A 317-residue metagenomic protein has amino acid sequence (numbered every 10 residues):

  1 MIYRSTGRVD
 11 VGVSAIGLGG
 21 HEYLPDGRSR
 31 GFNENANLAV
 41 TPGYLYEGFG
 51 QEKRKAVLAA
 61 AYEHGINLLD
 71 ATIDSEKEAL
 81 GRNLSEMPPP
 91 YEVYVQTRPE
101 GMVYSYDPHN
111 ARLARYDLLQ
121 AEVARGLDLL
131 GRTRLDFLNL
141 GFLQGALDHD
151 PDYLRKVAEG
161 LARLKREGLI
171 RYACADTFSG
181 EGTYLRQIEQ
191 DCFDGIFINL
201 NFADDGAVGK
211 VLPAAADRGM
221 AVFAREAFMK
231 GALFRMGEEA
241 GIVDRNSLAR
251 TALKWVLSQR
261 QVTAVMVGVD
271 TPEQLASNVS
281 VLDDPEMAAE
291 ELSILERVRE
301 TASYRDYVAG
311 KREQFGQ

Functional and structural regions predicted by a protein language model:
M1-Y94: N-terminal binding-site loop/beta-alpha segment at the start of enzyme catalytic domains that lines or forms
Y3, L58, K77-G81, Q120-L127 (+6 more regions): Generic structural signal for well-ordered alpha-helices, preferentially at hydrophobic/aromatic core positions
T6, Y62, N67-L68, S85-M87 (+2 more regions): Structured C-terminal cap/extension of enzyme domains
R8-D10, R82-Y94, L127-T133, Q187-D191 (+1 more regions): Acidic (Asp/Glu)-rich catalytic clusters
V13-G17, N67-L68, E92-Q96, R134-N139 (+4 more regions): Structural preference for beta-strand elements that scaffold enzyme active sites
N37-E47, D107-I196, N201, K210 (+1 more regions): Glycine/proline-rich, positively charged, aromatic-decorated active-site loop/lid region on the catalytic face
D70-A79, M102-S105, A146-H149, N201-A207: Acidic-and-aromatic substrate-binding clefts and catalytic sites of carbohydrate-active enzymes
L80-P99, V157-G168, F223: Alpha-helix-loop-beta-strand connector modules within alpha/beta enzyme cores
